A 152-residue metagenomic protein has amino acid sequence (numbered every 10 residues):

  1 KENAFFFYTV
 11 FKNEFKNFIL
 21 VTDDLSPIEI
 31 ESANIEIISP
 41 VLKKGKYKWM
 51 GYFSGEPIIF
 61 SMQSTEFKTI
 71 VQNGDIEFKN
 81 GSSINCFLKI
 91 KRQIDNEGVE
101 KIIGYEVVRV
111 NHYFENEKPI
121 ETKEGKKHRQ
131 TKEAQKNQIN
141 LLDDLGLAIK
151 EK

Functional and structural regions predicted by a protein language model:
K1-E31: Charged, alpha-helical interface segments at or near domain boundaries
P27-G45: Structural detector for short beta-strands of small beta-barrel domains
A33, W49, I84-C86: Hydrophobic residues positioned within well-ordered beta-strands of beta-sheet architectures
P40-F67: OB-fold (S1/OB) nucleic-acid-binding surfaces
V41, G81-V99: A short, charged
F67-F87: Short nucleic-acid-contacting surface segments enriched for D/E, G, S/T with interspersed K/R
K91-K126: OB-fold/S1-family single-stranded nucleic acid-binding modules
F114-K152: Extended, charge-rich, solvent-exposed interface segments
